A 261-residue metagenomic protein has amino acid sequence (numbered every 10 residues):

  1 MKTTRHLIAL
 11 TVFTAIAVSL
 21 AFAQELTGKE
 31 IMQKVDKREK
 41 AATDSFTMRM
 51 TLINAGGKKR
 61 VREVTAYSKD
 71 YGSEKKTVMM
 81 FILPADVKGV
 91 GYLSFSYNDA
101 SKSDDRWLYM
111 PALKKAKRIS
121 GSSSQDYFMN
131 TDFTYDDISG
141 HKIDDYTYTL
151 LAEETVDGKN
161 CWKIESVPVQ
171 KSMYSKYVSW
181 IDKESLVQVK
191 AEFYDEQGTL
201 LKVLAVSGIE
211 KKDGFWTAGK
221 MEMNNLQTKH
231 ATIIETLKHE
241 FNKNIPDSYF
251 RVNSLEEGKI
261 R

Functional and structural regions predicted by a protein language model:
M1-T11: Bacterial N-terminal signal peptides that target proteins for export
A9-S19: Bacterial N-terminal signal peptides
A21-E25: Boundary at the C-terminal end of the N-terminal hydrophobic targeting segment
L26-A112: N-terminal mature ectodomain segment of secretory-pathway/periplasmic proteins
Q33, I82, L93-F95, D105-Y109 (+3 more regions): Gly/Pro-enriched, hydrophobic low-complexity segments that function as extracytoplasmic propeptides/linkers
T65-S68, T149-T155, S207-I209: Short amphipathic beta-strand and strand-loop transition segments with alternating hydrophobic
S73, D157-N160: Short acidic/glycine-enriched loop/turn segments that link adjacent beta-strands
I260-R261: Short, solvent-exposed mixed-charge patches
